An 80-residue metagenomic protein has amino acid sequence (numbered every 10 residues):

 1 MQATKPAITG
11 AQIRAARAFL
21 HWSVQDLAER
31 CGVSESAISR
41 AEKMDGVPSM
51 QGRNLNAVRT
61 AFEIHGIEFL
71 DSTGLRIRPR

Functional and structural regions predicted by a protein language model:
M1-I8: A detector for short, charged/polar N-terminal pre-domain segments
I8, R30, R40, T60 (+1 more regions): Cell-envelope/extracellular anchoring and linker segments
I13-D26: Short basic helix-loop element that most often maps to the first helix and adjoining turn of HTH DNA-binding modules
A18, G32, K43: Residue-level detection of the helix-turn-helix DNA-binding "recognition helix"
S23-R40: Short alpha-helical DNA-recognition segment
E42-R53: Short, charge-rich, low-complexity interaction segments located in flexible loops at or near secondary-structure
G52-F69: DNA major-groove recognition helix of helix-turn-helix/homeodomain DNA-binding modules
I67-R80: Helix-turn-helix/homeodomain-like alpha-helical modules used for DNA recognition and transcription-factor dimerization
